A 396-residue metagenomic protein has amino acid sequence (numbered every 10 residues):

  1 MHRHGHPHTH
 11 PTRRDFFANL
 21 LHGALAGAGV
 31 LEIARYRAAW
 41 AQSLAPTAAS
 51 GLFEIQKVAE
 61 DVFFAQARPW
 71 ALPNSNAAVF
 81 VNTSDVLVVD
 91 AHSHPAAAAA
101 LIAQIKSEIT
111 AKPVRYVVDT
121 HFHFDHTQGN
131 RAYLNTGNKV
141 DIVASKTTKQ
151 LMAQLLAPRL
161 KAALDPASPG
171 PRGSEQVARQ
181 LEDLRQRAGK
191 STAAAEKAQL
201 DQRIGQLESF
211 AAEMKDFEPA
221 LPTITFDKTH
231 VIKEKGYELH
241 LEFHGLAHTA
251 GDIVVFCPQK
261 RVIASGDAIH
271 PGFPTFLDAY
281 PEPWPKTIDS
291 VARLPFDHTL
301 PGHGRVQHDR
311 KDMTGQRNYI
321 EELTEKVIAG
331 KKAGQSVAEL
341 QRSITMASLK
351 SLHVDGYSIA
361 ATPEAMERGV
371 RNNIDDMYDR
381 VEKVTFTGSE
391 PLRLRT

Functional and structural regions predicted by a protein language model:
M1-T12: N-terminal secretory signal peptides
R3, F17-L21, A333-T396: C-terminal regulatory/interaction regions
H10-A18, G27-A45: N-terminal twin-arginine translocation
K57-I109, I253-S265: Conserved beta-strand hairpin/beta-sheet module of binuclear metal-dependent hydrolase folds, prominently
V89-A91, R115-F122, V143-S145, H244 (+2 more regions): Active-site neighborhood of phospho(di)ester-bond hydrolases with catalytic His/Asp-centered motifs
S107-P222, V231, K326: Active-site HxH/HxHxD metal-binding segment of metal-dependent hydrolases
K215-C257: Core dinuclear metal-dependent hydrolase active-site scaffold
P285-S343: Divalent-metal (often Zn2+) His-rich catalytic cores of metallo-beta-lactamase-fold enzymes
